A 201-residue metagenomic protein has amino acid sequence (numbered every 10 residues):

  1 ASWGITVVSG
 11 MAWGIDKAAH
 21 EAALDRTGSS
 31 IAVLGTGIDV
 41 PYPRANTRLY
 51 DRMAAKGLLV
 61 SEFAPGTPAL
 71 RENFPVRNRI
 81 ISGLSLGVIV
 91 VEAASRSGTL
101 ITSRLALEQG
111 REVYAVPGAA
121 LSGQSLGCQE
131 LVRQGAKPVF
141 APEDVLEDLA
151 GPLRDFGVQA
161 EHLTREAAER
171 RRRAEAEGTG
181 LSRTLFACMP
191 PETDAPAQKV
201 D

Functional and structural regions predicted by a protein language model:
A1-D201: Glycine-biased, small-residue-rich flexible motifs in mid-sequence functional cores and linkers
